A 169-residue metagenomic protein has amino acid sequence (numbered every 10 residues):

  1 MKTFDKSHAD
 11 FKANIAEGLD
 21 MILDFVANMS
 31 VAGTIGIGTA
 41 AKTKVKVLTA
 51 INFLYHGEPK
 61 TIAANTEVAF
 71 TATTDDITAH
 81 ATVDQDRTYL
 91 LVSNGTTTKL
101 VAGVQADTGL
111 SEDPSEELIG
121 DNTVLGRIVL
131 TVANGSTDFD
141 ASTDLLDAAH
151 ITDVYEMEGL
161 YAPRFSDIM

Functional and structural regions predicted by a protein language model:
T3-M169: Beta-strand-rich solenoidal segments
